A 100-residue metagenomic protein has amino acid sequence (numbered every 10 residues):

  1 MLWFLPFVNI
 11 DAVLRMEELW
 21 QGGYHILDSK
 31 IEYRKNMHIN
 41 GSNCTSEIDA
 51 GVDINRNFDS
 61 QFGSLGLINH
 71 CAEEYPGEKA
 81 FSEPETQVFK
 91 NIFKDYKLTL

Functional and structural regions predicted by a protein language model:
M1-L100: Active-site/substrate-binding loop(s) of hydrolase catalytic cores
